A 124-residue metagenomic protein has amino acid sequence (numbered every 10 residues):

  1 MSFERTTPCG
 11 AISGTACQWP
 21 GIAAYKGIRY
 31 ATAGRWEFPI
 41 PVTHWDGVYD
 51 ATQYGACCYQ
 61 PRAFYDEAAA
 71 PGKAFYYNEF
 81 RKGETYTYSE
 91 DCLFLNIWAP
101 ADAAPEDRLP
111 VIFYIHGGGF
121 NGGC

Functional and structural regions predicted by a protein language model:
M1-C124: Non-catalytic accessory segments of hydrolases
